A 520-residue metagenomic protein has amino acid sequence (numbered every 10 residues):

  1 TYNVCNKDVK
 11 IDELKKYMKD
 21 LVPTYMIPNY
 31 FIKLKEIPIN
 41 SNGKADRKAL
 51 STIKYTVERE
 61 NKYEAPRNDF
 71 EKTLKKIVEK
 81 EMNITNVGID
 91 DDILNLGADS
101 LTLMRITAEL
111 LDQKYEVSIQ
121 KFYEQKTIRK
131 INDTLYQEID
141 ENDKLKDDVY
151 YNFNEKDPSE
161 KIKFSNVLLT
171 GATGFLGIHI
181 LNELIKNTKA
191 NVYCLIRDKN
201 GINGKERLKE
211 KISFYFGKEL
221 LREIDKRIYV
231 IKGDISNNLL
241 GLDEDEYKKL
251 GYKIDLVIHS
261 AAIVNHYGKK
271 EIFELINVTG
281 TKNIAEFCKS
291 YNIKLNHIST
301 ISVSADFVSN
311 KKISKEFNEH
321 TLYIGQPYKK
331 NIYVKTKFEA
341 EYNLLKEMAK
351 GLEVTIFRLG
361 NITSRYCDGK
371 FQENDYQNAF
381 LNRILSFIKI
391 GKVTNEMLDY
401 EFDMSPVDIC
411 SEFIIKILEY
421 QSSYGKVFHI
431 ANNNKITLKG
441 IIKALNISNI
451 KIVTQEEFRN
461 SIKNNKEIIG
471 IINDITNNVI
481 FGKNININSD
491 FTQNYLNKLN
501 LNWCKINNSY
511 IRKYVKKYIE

Functional and structural regions predicted by a protein language model:
T1-R67, E71, K75: AMP-dependent adenylate-forming
D12, K16, N61-V87, T102-D112 (+1 more regions): Thiotemplate assembly-line natural product biosynthesis machinery
V22-A45, N86, T102-R105, Q113-L135: AMP-binding/adenylate-forming catalytic domain of the ANL superfamily
K33, K75-D99, L103, D112-K121 (+2 more regions): Phosphopantetheine carrier-protein modules
D91-Q113, K126, K130, G171-H179: Phosphopantetheine-attachment site and its flanking helix in carrier
I139-S260: N-terminal Rossmann/SDR dinucleotide-binding element
G251-Y252, L256-S260, Y267-L275, T279-I332 (+1 more regions): Conserved Rossmann-fold NAD(P)-dependent oxidoreductase catalytic core, especially the SDR/UDP-sugar
K416-T476: Mid/C-terminal beta-alpha module of Rossmann-like enzyme folds, strongest in SDR-family dehydrogenases/epimerases
